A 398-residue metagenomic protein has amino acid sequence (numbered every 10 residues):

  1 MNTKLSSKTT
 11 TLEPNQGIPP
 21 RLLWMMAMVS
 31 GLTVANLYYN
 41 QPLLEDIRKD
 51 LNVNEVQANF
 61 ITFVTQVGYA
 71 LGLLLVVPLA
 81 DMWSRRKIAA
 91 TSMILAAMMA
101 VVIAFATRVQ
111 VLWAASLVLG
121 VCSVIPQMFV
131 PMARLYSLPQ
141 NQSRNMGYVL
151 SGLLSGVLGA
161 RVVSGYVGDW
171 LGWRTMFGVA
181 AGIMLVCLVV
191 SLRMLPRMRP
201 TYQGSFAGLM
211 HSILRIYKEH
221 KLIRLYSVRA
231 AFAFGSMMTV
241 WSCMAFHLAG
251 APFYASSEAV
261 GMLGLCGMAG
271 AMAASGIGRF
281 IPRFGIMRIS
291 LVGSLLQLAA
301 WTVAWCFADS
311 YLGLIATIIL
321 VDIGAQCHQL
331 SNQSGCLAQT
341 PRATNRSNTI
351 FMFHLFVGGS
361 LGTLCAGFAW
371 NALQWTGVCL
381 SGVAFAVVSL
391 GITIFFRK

Functional and structural regions predicted by a protein language model:
S7-G17, L195-V228: Juxtamembrane intracellular "pre-TM" segments in multi-pass secondary transporters
L71-V109: Conserved MFS/SLC helix-loop-helix module at the cytosolic interface between two early adjacent transmembrane helices
L73-S84, A273-I286, W370: Helix-to-loop junctions at the C-terminal end of transmembrane segments in multipass secondary transporters
V111, Y148-L195: Helix-loop-helix hairpin linking two adjacent transmembrane segments in secondary transporters
A115-G152: Cytoplasmic helix-loop-helix junction between adjacent transmembrane helices in 12-TM secondary transporters
I125-S137, C327-T340: Intracellular juxtamembrane helix-capping segments at the cytosolic ends of symmetry-related transmembrane helices
M287-N332: C-terminal transmembrane helical hairpin of 12-TM major facilitator-type secondary transporters
